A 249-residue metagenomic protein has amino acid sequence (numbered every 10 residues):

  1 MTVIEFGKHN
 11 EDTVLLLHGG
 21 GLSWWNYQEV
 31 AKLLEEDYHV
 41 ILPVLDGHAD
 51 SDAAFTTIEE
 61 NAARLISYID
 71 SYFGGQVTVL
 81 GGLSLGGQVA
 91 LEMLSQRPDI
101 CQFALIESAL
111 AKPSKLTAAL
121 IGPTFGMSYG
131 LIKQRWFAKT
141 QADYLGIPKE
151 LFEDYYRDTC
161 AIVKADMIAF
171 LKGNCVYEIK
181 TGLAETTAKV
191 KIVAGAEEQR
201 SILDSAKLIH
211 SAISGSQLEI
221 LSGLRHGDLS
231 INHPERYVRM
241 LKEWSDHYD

Functional and structural regions predicted by a protein language model:
I4-D50: Conserved HGGG/HGGXW glycine-rich cap/lid loop of the alpha/beta-hydrolase fold
I41-G81: Active-site loop/oxyanion-hole signature of alpha/beta-hydrolase fold enzymes
G82-G86, A90: Gly/Ala-rich beta-loop-alpha elbow adjacent to hydrolase catalytic centers
L91, S95-Q96, C101-L131: Flexible "cap/lid" loop of the alpha/beta hydrolase fold
K115-T117, L131-A184: Conserved alpha/beta-hydrolase catalytic His-Asp/Glu region
T186, I192-A194: Short beta-strand/loop motif that positions the catalytic acidic residue of the alpha/beta-hydrolase fold
Q199-S205: Conserved alpha/beta-hydrolase "acid-adjacent" motif
S216-D249: Catalytic active-site module of serine/aspartate enzymes centered on a nucleophile-bearing elbow/loop
